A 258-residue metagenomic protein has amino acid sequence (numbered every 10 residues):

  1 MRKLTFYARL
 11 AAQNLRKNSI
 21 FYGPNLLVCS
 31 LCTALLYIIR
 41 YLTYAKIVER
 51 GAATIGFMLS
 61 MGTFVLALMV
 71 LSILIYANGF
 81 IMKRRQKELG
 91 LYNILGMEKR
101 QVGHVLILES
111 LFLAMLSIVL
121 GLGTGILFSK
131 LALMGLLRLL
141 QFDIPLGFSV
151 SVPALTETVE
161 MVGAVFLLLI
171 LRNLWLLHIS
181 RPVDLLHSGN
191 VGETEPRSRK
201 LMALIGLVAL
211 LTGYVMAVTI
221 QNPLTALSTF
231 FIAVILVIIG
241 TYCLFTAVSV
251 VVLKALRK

Functional and structural regions predicted by a protein language model:
M1-R9, R257-K258: Short, membrane-interfacial amphipathic segments enriched in basic
A12, I20-I38, E160-I170, T194-K258: Alpha-helical transmembrane segments, especially those used as permease/efflux helices and single-pass anchors
I20-I47, G51-G90, S110-T124, A203-T212 (+1 more regions): Hydrophobic alpha-helical transmembrane segments of multi-pass inner-membrane transport and secretion
L35, I73, F80-I81, A114-L137 (+2 more regions): Transmembrane-helix bundle segments that line or gate the permeation/cavity pathway in multi-pass membrane proteins
Y41-E49, L122-A154, T212-T229: Short helix-loop junctions at transmembrane helix boundaries
A52-L68, L140-L168, T194-L207: Conserved transmembrane alpha-helices of multi-pass membrane proteins, especially helix-helix packing segments enriched
G90, L140, S180-T194, K258: Juxtamembrane inter-helical linkers in multi-pass membrane proteins
